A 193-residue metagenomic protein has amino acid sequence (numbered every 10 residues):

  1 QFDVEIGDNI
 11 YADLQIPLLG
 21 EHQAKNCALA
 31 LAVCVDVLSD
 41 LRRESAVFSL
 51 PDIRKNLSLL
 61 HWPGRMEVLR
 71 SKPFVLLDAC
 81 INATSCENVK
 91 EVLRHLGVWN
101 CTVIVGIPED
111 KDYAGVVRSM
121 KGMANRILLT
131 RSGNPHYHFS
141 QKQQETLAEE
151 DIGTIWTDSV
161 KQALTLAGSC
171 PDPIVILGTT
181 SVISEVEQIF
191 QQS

Functional and structural regions predicted by a protein language model:
Q1, F74-V75, A83, V117-P173: C-terminal helical cap/extension that packs against the catalytic core of soluble nucleotide-cofactor enzymes
E5-R126: Nucleotide phosphate-binding/pyrophosphate-handling subdomain across enzymes that bind or process nucleotide phosphates
N56, L60, T146, I189: Residues that form generic nucleotide/phosphate-binding pockets
H61, A83-T84, K111-D112, P135 (+2 more regions): Short alpha-helical
A79, G106, T157, I176-L177: Active-site-adjacent beta-strand anchor residues
C86-E87, Y113-V116, H138-S140, E185-Q188: Short glycine-/acidic-enriched loop or helix-start segments at secondary-structure transitions that form or flank
V105-E109, R131-S132, T179: Cofactor-binding loop segments of dinucleotide-utilizing enzymes, especially the Rossmann-like FAD- and NAD(P)+-binding
A163-Q191: A glycine-rich beta-strand to alpha-helix segment that forms a phosphate/ribose-binding loop at ligand/cofactor sites
